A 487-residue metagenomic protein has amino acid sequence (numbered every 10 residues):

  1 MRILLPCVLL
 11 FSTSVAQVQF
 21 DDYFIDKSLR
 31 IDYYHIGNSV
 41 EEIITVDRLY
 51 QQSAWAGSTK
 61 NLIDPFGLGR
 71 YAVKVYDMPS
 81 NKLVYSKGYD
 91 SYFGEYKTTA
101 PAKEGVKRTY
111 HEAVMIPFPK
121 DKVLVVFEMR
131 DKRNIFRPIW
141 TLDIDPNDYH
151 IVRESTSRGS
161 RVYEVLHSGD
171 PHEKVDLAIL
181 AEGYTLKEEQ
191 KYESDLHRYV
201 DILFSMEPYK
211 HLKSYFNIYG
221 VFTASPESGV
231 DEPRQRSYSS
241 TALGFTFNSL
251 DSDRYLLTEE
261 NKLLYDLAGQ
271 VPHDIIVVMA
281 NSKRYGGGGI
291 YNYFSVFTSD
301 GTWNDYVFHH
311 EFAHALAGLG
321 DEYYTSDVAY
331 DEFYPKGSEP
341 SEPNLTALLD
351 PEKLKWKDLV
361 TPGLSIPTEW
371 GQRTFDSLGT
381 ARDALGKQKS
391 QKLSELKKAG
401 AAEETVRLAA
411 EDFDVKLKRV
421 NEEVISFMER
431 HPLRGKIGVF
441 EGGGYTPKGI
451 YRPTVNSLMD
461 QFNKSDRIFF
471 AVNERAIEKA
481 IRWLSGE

Functional and structural regions predicted by a protein language model:
I3-S14: Sec-dependent N-terminal signal peptides
A16-V18: Boundary at the C-terminal end of the N-terminal hydrophobic targeting segment
D22-H35, S39-I44, Y323-E487: Replace "(M1/M4/M9/M12/WLM)" with "(e.g., M1/M4/M8/M9/M12/M26/WLM)" and add "not limited to" to clarify scope
Y23-H150: Beta-strand-enriched, solvent-exposed domains that form extended recognition/catalytic surfaces
H150-E207, G220-S228: Fold-level signature of zinc-dependent metallopeptidase catalytic domains
E189-Y192, G287-F312: Short pre-active-site segment immediately N-terminal to the catalytic Zn-binding motif
Y215-Y291: Active-site-proximal segments of metallohydrolase catalytic domains
F312-V328: Catalytic Zn2+-binding segment of zinc metalloproteases
